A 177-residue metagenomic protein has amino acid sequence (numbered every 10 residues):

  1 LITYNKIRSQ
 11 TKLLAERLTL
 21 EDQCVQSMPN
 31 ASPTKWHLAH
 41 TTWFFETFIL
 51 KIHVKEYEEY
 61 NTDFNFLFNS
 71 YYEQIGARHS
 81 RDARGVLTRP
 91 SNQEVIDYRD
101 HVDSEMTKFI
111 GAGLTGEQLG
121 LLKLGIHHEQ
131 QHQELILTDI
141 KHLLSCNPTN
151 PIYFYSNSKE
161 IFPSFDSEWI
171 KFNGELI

Functional and structural regions predicted by a protein language model:
L1-Q23, S27: N-terminal regions that are enriched for targeting/export leaders and immediately downstream pro/stem segments
T3, S70-G116, G120-L124: Acidic/histidine-rich alpha-helical segments that form the ligand environment of transition-metal centers
I7-Q10, L14, F44, V102-E105: Amphipathic, well-ordered alpha-helical segments in soluble domains
E21-A77, G111-P163, S167-K171: Short, contiguous alpha-helical
F172-I177: Phosphate-binding active sites in nucleotide-utilizing proteins
